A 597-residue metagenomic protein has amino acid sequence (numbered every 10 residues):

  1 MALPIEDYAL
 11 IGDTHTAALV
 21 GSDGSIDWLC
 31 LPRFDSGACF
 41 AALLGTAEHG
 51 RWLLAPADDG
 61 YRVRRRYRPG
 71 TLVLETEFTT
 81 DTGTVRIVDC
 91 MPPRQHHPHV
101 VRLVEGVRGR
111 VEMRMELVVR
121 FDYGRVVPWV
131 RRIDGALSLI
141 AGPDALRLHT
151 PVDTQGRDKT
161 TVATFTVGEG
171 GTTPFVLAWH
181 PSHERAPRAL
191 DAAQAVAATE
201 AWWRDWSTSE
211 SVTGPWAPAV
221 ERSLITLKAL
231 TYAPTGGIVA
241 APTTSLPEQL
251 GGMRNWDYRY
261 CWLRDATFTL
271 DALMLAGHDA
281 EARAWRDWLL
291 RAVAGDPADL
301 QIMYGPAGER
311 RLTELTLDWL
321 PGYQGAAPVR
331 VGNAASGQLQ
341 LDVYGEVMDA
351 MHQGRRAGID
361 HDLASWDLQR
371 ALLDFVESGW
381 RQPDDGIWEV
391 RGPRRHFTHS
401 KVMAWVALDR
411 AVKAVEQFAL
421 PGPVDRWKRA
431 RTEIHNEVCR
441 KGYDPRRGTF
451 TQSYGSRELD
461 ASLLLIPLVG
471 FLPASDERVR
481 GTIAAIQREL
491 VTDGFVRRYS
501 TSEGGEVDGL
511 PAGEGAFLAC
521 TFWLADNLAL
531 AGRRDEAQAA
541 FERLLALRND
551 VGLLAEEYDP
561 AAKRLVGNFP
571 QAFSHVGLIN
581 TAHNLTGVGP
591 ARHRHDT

Functional and structural regions predicted by a protein language model:
M1-T597: Acidic, mature catalytic/reactive cores of soluble proteins
